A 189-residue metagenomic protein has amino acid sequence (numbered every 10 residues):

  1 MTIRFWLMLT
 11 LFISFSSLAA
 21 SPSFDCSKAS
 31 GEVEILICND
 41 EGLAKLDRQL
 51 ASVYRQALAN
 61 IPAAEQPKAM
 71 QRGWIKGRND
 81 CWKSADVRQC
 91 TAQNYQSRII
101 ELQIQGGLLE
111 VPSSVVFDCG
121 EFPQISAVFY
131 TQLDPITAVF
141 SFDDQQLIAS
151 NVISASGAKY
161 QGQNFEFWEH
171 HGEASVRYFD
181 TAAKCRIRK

Functional and structural regions predicted by a protein language model:
T2-L9: Sec-dependent signal peptide recognition, specifically the positively charged N-region followed immediately by
S14-S17: N-terminal signal peptide c-region/cleavage motif recognized by signal peptidases
A20-K189: N-terminal alpha-helical modules
